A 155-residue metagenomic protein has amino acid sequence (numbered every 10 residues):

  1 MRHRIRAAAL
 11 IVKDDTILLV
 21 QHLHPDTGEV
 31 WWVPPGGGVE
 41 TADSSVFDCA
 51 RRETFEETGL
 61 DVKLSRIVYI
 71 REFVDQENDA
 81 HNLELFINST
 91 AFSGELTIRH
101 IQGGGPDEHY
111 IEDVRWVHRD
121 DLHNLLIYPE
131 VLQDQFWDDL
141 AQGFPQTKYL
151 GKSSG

Functional and structural regions predicted by a protein language model:
M1-P34, V62-R66: N-terminal strand-loop-strand
R4-A8, N82-F86, I111: Short hydrophobic/aromatic beta-strand or adjacent loop that forms the aromatic wall/cage of a ligand/substrate-binding
V12-I17, P25-T27, T41, N88-L96: Short, charged/polar surface micro-motifs in flexible loops or helix N-caps
T27, R71-D75: Short, solvent-exposed loop/turn segments at secondary-structure junctions
E29-W31, G103-G155: Nudix hydrolase/Nudix homology domain
P34-V68: The catalytic Nudix box helix
V39, A91-F92, R119-L122: Hydrophobic pocket-lining residues within nucleotide cofactor-binding pockets
V74-I101, R115, Q135-G143: Active-site-adjacent beta-strand/loop module that shapes the phosphate/pyrophosphate-binding cleft
